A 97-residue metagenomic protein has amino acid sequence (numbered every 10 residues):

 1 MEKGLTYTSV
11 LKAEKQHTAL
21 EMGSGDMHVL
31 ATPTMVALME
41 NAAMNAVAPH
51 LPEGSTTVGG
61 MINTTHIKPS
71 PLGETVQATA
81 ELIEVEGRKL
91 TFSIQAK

Functional and structural regions predicted by a protein language model:
M1-L30: Catalytic strand-loop segment that frames the active site of acyl-thioester-processing enzymes
K3-L5, V58, E74, R88: Residue-level preference for beta-strand/loop junctions
T6-V10, M61, S93: Well-ordered beta-strand positions in beta-sheet-rich domains
L30-T34, M61: Residues at secondary-structure transition points
A37-N41, N45: Short, residue-level hotspots on alpha-helical faces of the histone-fold and other alpha-helical interaction modules
M44-Q77: Hydrophobic beta-strand-centered segment that forms part of the acyl-chain substrate-binding groove
T64-K97: Hydrophobic beta-sheet segments that form the core/acyl-binding groove of ACP/CoA-dependent acyl-chain-processing
